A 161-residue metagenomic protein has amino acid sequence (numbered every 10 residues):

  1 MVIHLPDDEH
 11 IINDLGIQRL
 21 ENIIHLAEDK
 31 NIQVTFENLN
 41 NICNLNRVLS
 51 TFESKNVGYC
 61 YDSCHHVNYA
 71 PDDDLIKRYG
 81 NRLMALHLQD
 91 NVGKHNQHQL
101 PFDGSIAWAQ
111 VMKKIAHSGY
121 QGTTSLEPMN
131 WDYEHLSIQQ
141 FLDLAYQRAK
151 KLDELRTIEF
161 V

Functional and structural regions predicted by a protein language model:
M1-G58, N68: Active-site acidic/histidine proton-transfer and metal-coordination neighborhood in alpha/beta enzyme cores
I42-V161: Histidine-acidic metal/acid-base catalytic patches
